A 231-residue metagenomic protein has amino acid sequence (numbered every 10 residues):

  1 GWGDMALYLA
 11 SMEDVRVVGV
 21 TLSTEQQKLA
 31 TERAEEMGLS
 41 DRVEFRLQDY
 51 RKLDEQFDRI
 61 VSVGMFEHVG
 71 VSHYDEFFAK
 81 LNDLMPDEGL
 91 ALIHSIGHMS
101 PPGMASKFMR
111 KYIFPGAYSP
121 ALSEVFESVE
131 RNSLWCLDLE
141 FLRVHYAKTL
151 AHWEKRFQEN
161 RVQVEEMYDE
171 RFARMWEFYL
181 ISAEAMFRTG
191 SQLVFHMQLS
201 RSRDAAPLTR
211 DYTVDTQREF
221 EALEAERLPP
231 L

Functional and structural regions predicted by a protein language model:
W2-D14: Conserved SAM-binding loop of SAM-dependent methyltransferases across substrates and taxa, primarily the Class I
R16-L22: Conserved SAM-binding motif I beta-strand of class I
A30-T31: Conserved SAM-binding loop
E36-Y50: Conserved SAM-binding strand-loop segment of SAM-dependent methyltransferases
L47-V61: A short acidic, Gly/Pro-enriched loop at the edge of an enzyme's catalytic core that lines a small-molecule cofactor
F57-E67, E76: Short SAM/SAH-binding signature in class I
D75-L90: A short glycine-rich, Lys/Arg-flanked "PGG" loop and its adjoining helix->strand segment in the class I
I96-P207: Substrate-binding/catalytic lobe of Class I Rossmann-like enzymes that use SAM or dcSAM, i.e., the mid-to-C-terminal
